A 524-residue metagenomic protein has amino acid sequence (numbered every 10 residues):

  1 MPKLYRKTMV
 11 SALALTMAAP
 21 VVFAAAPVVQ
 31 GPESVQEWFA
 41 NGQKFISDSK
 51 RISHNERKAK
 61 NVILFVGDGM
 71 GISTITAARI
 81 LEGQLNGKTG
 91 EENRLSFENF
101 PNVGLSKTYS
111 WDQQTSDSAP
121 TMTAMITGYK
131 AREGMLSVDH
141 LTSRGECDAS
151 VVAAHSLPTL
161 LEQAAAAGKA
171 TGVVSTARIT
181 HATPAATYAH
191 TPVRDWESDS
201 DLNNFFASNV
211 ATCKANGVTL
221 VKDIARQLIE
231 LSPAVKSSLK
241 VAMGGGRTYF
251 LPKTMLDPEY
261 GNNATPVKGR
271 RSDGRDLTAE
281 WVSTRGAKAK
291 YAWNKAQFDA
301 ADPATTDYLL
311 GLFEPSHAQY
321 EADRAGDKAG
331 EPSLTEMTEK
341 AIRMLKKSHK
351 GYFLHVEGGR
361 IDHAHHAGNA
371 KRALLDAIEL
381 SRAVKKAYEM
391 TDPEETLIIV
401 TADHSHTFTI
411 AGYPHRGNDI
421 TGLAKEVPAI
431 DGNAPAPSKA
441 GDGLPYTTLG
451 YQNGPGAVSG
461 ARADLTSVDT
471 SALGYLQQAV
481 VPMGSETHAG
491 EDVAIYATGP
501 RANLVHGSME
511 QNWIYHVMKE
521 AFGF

Functional and structural regions predicted by a protein language model:
M1-A25: Gram-negative bacterial Sec-dependent N-terminal signal peptides
P27-Q43, N55-K60, M70-T76, I80-T123 (+1 more regions): A post-motif C-terminal structural segment
N61-G69, A165: N-terminal amphipathic, basic-rich helices that act as targeting or association modules
L64-F65, V173, V400: Structural beta-sheet core signal
I126-G128, Q163-G168, M390: Alpha-helix C-terminal capping segments
A131-G134: Intrinsically disordered, low-complexity repeat regions that act as multivalent interaction hubs in eukaryotic
S137-A154: His/Cys-centered metal/cofactor-coordination and adjacent catalytic loops
S156, L161-E162, A166-A186: Glycine-rich phosphate/pyrophosphate-binding loops and their adjacent beta-strand/loop elements at enzyme active sites
